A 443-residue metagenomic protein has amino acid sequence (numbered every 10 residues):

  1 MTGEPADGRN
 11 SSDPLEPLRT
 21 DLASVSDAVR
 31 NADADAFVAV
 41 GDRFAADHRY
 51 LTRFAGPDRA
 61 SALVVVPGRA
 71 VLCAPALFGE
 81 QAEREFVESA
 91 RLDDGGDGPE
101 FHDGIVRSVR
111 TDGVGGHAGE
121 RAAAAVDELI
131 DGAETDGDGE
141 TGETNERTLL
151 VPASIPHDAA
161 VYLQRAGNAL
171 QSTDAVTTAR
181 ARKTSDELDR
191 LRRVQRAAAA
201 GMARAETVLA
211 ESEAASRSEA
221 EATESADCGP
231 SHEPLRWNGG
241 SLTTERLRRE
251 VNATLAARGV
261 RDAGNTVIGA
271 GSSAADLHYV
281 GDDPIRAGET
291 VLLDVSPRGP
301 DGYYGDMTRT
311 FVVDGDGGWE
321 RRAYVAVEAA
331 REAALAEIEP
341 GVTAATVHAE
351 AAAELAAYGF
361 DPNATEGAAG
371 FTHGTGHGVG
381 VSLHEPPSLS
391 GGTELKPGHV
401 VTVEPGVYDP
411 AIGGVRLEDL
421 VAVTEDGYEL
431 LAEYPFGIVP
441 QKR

Functional and structural regions predicted by a protein language model:
M1-R443: Active-site neighborhoods and metal-handling regions in enzymes and metal-associated proteins
